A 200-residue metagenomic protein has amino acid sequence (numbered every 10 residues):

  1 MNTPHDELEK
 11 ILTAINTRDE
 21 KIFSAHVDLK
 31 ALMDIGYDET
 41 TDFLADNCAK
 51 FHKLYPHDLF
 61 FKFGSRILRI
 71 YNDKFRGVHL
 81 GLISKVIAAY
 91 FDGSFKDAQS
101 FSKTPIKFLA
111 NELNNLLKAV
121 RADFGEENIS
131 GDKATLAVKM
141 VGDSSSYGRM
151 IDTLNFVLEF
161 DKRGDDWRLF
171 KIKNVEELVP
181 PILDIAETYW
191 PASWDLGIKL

Functional and structural regions predicted by a protein language model:
M1-K74: Short, low-complexity N-terminal intrinsically disordered segments enriched in polar/charged residues
T3, D28, D97-P105, N174: Secondary-structure junction/capping motif
V27, I35-E39, L44-A45, I83 (+3 more regions): Generic alpha-helix signal with a bias toward terminal, lower-confidence helices and secondary-structure junctions
I35, H52, F95-A98, W194: Residue-level signal for secondary-structure boundary elements
N72-E126: Acidic, glycine-rich loop-and-strand cores that form catalytic or ligand-binding grooves in diverse globular domains
S102-L200: Low-complexity, intrinsically disordered terminal/linker segments enriched in charged and Gly/Pro repeats
